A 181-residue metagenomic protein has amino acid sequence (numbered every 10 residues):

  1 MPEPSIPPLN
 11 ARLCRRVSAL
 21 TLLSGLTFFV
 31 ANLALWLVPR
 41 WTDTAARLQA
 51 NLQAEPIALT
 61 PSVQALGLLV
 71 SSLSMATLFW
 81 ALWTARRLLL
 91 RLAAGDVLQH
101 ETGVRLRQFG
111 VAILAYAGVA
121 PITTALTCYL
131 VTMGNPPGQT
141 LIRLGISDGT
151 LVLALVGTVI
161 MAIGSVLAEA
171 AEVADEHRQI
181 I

Functional and structural regions predicted by a protein language model:
M1-L33: Cytosolic-side membrane-entry/anchor segment at the start of a transmembrane helix
P7, L82-R105, D175-I181: Cytoplasmic juxtamembrane regions at transmembrane-helix boundaries
R12-L20, P56-S72, H100-A117, L144-V156: Alpha-helical membrane-spanning segments of integral membrane proteins, especially the hydrophobic core of TM bundles
L20-W36, R107-T124: Hydrophobic alpha-helical membrane-insertion segments
F29-L48, T123-G134: Juxtamembrane "helix exit" motif at the C-terminal ends of alpha-helical transmembrane segments in multi-pass membrane
D43-T60: Perimembrane loop-to-helix junctions flanking transmembrane segments
L69-R91, T158-E172: Transmembrane alpha-helical segments in integral membrane proteins
Y116-I181: Alpha-helical transmembrane segments of multi-pass integral membrane proteins, characterized by long hydrophobic
